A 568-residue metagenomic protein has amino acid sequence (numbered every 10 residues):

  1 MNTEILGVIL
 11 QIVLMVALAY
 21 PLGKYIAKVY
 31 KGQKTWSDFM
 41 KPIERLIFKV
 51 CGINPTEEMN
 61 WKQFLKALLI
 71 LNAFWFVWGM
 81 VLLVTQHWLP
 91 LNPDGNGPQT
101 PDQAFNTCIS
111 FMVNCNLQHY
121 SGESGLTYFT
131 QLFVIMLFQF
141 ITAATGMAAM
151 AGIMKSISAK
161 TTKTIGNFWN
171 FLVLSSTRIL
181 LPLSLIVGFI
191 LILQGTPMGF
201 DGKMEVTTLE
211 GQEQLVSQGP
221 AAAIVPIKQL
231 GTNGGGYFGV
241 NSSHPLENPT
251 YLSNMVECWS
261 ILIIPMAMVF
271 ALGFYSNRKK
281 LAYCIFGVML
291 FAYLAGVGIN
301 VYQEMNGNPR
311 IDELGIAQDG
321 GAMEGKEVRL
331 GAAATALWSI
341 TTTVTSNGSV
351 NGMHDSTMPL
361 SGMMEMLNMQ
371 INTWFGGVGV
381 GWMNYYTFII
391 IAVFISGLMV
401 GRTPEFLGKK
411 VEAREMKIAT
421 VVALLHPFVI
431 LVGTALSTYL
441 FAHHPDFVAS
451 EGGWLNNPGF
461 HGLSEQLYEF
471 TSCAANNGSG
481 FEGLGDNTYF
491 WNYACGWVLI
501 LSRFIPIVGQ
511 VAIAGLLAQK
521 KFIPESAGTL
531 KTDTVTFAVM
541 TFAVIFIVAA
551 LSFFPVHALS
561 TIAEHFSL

Functional and structural regions predicted by a protein language model:
M1-N106, T161-G166, N170-T207, Y283 (+1 more regions): N-terminal alpha-helical transmembrane segments of multi-pass membrane transport and channel/translocase proteins
L22, I395, S437-F441, P506-Q519 (+1 more regions): Membrane-helix cytosolic exit motif
K66-F76, F138-A148, E257-V269, G381-I395 (+2 more regions): Hydrophobic alpha-helical transmembrane segments
L68-L82, L174-P197, I261-I264, G273 (+4 more regions): Selective recognition of specific alpha-helical transmembrane segments in multi-pass small-molecule
P90-V134, P197-W259, D312-V380, V448-L501 (+1 more regions): P-loop potassium selectivity filter motif centered on the GYG triad
L126-F200, L252-Y283: A conserved hydrophobic secondary-structure block that centers on an alpha-helix together with its immediately flanking
F270-S276, L398-E412, A512-D533: Alpha-helical transmembrane segments
T387-I391, S396, V400, I418-N457 (+3 more regions): C-terminal catalytic subdomain
